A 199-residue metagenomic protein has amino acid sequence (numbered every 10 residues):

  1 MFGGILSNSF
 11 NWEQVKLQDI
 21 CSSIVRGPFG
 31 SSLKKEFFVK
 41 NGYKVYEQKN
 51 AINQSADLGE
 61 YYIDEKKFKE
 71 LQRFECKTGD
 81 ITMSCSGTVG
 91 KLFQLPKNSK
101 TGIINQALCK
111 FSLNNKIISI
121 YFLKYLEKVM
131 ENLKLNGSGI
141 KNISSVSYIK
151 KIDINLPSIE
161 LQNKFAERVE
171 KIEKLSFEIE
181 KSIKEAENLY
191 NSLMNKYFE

Functional and structural regions predicted by a protein language model:
M1-F29, N155-N163, E170-E199: Non-catalytic DNA-recognition/assembly elements of restriction-modification systems
W12, L92, K151-I152: Structural signal for hydrophobic
E13, S31-F37, G137-I140: Short coil/turn segments at secondary-structure boundaries
K16-S22, I52-L58, K97-T101, L108-L156: Basic, amphipathic alpha-helical recognition segments used for DNA target recognition
Q18-K34, K49-T78: Sequence-specific dsDNA recognition surfaces
V89-P96: Short, Lys/Arg- and Gly-enriched loop/turn segments at beta-strand edges
